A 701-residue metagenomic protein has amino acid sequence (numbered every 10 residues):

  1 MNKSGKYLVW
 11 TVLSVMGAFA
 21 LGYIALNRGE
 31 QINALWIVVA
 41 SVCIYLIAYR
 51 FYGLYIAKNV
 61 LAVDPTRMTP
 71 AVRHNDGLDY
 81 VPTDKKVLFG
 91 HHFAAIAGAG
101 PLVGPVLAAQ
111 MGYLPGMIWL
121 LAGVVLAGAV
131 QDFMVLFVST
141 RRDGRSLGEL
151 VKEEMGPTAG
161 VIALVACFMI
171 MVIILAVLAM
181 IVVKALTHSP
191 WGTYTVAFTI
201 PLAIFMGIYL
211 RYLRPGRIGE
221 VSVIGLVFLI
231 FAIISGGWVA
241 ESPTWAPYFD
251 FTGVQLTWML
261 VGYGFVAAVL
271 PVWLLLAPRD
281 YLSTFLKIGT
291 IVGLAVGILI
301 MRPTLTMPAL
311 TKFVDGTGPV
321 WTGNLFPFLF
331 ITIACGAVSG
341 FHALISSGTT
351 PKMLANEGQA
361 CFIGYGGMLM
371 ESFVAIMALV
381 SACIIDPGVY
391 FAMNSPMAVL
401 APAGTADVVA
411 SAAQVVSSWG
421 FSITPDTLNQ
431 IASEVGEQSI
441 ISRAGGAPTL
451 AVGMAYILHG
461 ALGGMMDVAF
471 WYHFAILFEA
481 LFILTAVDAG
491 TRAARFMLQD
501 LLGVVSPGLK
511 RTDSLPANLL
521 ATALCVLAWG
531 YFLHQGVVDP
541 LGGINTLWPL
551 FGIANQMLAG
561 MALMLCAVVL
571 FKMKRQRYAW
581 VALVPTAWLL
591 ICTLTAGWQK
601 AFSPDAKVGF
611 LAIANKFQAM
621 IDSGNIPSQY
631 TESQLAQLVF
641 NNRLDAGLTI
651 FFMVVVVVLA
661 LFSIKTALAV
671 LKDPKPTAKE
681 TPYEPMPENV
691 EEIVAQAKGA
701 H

Functional and structural regions predicted by a protein language model:
M1-S14, I47-L102, T284, N324 (+1 more regions): Membrane-interface "cap" regions at the ends of multi-pass membrane proteins
A18-Q31, L102, L114, V172-H188 (+10 more regions): Transmembrane helix-loop junctions in multi-pass membrane proteins
G22-R28, N33, D79-R142, E153-P157 (+7 more regions): Membrane-interface helix-loop-helix modules in multi-pass membrane proteins
Q31-R50, A108-V138, G148, W191-A203 (+3 more regions): Extracellular loop-to-transmembrane helix junctions
L35-V42, I47, G53-V60, A166 (+7 more regions): Membrane-interface loop-to-helix entry segments
L54-V81, L107, L121, V130-A159 (+5 more regions): Flexible loop linkers connecting adjacent transmembrane helices in multi-pass alpha-helical membrane transporters
E154-V172, G366-A375, A444-G446, M465-A475 (+4 more regions): Loop-to-transmembrane helix boundary motifs in multi-pass membrane proteins
I298-V314, L369-G453, A489, H534-D539: Extracellular/periplasmic helix-exit of transmembrane alpha-helices
